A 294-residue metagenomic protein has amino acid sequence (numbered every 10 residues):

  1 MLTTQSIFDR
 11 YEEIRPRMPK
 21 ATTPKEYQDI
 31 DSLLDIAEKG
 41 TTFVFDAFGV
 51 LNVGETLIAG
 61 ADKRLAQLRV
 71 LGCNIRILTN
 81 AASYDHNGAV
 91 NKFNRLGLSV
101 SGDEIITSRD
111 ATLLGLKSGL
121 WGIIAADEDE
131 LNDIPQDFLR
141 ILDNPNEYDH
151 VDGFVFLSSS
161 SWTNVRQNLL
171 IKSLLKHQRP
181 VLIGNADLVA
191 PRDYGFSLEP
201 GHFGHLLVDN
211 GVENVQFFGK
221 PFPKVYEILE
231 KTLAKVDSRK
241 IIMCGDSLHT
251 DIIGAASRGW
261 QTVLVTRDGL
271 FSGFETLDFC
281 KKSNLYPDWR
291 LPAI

Functional and structural regions predicted by a protein language model:
M1-T56, D62-C73, N87-I106, D110-I124 (+1 more regions): Asp-based, Mg2+/Mn2+-dependent phosphohydrolase catalytic module
A81: Conserved phosphate/oxyanion-binding catalytic-loop motifs
